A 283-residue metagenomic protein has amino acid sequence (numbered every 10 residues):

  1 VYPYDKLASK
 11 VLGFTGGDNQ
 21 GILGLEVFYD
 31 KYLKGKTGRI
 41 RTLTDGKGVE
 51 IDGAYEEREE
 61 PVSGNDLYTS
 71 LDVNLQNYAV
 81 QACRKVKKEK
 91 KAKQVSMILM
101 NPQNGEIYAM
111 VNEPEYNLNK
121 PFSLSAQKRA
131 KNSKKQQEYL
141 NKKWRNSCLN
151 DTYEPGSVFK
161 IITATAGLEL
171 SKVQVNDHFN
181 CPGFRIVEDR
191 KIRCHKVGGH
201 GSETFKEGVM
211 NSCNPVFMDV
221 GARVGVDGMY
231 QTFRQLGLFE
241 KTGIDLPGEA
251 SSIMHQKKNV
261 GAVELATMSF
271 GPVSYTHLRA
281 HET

Functional and structural regions predicted by a protein language model:
V1-G64, T267: Small/polar-residue-rich segments within soluble enzyme cores
D45-E56, L71, P102-V158, I162-R279: Beta-lactam-recognizing serine transpeptidase/beta-lactamase-like catalytic domain environment
A54-V95: Conserved, well-ordered alpha-helix/loop/beta-strand core segments that scaffold catalytic motifs
V95-I98, Y108: Generic short beta-strand
